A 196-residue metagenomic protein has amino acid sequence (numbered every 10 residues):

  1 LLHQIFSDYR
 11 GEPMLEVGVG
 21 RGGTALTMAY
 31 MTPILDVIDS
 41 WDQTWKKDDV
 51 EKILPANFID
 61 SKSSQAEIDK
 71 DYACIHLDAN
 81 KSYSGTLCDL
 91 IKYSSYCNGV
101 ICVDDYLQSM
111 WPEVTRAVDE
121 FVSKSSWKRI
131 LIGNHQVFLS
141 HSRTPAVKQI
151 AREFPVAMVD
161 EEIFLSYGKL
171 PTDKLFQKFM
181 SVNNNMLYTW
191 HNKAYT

Functional and structural regions predicted by a protein language model:
H3-T196: S-adenosylmethionine/decaboxylated-SAM
